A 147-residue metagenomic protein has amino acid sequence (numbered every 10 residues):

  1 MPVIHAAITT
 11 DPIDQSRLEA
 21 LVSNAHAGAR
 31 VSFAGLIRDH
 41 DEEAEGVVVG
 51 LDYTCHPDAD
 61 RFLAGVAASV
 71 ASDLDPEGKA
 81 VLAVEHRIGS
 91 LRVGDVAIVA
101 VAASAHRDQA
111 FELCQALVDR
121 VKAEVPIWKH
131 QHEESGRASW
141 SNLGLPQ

Functional and structural regions predicted by a protein language model:
M1-A97, A103-R107, E112-Q115, D119-Q147: N-terminal, polar/charged subdomain of small-to-medium soluble alpha/beta proteins
